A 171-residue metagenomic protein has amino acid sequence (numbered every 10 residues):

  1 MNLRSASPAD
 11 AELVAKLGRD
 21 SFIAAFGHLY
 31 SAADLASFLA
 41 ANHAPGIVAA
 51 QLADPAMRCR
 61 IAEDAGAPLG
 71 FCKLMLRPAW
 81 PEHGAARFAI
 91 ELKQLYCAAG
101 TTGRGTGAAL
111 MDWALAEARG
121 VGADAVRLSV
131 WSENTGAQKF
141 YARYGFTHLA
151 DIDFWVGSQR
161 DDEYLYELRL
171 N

Functional and structural regions predicted by a protein language model:
M1-N2: Extreme N-terminal starter segment of soluble prokaryotic enzymes
S5-A11, K16-Y30, A36-G100, A108-W113 (+4 more regions): Acetyl-CoA-dependent GNAT
E12, Q138-K139: Alpha-helical segments flanking ligand/cofactor-binding loops in enzyme cores
A79-W80, R127-V130, A142, T147-Y164: Conserved catalytic-core motifs of GNAT/GCN5-like acyltransferases
A98-G100, R104, S132-E133: Active-site acidic-Proline motif in GNAT/NAT acetyltransferases
G105, G122, G145: Short glycine-rich hinge loops at helix-strand junctions in the catalytic core of two-component histidine kinases
L110, N134-A137: Conserved short alpha-helix immediately C-terminal to the canonical SAM/SAH-binding motif I of Rossmann-like
